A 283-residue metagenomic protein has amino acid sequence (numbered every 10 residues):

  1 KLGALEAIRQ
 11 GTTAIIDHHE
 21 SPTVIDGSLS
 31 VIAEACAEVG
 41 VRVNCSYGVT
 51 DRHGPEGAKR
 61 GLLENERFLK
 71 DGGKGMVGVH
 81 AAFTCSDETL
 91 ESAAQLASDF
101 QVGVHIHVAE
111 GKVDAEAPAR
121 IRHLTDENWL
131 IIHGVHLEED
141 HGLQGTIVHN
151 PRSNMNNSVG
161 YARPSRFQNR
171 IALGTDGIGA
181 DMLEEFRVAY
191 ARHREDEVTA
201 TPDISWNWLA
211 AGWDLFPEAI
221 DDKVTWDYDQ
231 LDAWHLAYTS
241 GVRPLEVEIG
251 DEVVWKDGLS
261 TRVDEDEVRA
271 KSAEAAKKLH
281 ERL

Functional and structural regions predicted by a protein language model:
K1-S30: Metal-associated gating/positioning segment near the N- to mid-region
L2-G3, A7, I32, T89 (+2 more regions): Alpha-helical packing segments of well-folded alpha/beta enzyme cores
G11, C36, V77, H107 (+5 more regions): Divalent metal-coordination and catalytic microenvironments
H19, V24-E139: Metal-coordinating catalytic core of metallo-dependent amide/deamination hydrolases
H123-D229, A237-T239: Active-site-adjacent C-terminal substructures of enzyme catalytic domains
N207-L283: Active-site microenvironment of metallo-dependent hydrolases
